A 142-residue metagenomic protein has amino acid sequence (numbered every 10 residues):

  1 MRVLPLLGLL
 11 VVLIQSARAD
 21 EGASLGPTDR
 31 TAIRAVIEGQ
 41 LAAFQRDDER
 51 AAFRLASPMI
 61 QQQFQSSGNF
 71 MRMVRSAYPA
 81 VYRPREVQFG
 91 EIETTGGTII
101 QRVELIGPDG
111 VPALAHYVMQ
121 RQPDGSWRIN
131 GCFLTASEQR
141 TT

Functional and structural regions predicted by a protein language model:
M1-L41, G97, R128, F133: Juxtamembrane and targeting peptides
E21-A23, A77, E138-T142: Acidic, low-complexity intrinsically disordered segments
A23-S24, T28-A35, E49-G96: Short solvent-exposed beta->alpha transition segments
Q40, R46-A51: Short helix-adjacent coil turns
E91-T142: Exposed beta-sheet edge and beta->alpha loop/turn motif
